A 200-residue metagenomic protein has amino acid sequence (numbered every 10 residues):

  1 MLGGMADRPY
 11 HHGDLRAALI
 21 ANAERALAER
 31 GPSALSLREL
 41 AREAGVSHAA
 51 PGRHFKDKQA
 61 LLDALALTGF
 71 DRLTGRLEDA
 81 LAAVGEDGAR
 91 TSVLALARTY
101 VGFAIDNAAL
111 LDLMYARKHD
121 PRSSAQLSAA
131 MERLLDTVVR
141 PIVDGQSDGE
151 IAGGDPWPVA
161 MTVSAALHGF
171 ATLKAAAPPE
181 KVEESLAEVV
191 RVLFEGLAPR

Functional and structural regions predicted by a protein language model:
M1-D14: N-terminal intrinsically disordered/low-complexity leader segments
R8, A116, S123-S128, E132 (+1 more regions): Hydrophobic/aromatic-rich alpha-helical bundle segments in the mid-to-C-terminal region
L15-E24, L40, L65-G69, L73 (+2 more regions): Generic hydrophobic, amphipathic alpha-helix propensity
R16, L62, A66, F70 (+4 more regions): Amphipathic, non-transmembrane alpha-helical scaffold segments
A18, N22, A26-A60, A64: Helix-turn-helix
A64, E78-L110, V159-V163: Hydrophobic alpha-helical connector segments
L94, R98, L135-V139, V143 (+1 more regions): An amphipathic alpha-helix signature
P141, V192-R200: C-terminal alpha-helix
